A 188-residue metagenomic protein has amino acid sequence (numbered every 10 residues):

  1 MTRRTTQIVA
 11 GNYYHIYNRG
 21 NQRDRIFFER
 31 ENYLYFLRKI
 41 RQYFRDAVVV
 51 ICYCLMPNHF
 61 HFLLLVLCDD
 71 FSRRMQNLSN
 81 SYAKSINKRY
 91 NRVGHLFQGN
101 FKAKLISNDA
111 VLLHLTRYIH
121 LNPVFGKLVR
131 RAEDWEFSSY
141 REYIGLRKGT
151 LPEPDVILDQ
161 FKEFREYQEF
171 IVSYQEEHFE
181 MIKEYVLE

Functional and structural regions predicted by a protein language model:
M1-N12, N18-I51, M56, L65-E188: Short Pro-Cys-Gly-centered "Cys-loop" motif that presents a nucleophilic cysteine in a tight turn
